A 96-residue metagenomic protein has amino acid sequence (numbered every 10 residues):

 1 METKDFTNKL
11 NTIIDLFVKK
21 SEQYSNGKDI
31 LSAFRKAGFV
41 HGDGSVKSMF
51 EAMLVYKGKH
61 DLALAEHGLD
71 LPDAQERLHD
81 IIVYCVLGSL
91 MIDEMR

Functional and structural regions predicted by a protein language model:
M1-R96: Intrinsically disordered, low-complexity regulatory regions that flank transcription factor DNA-binding cores
